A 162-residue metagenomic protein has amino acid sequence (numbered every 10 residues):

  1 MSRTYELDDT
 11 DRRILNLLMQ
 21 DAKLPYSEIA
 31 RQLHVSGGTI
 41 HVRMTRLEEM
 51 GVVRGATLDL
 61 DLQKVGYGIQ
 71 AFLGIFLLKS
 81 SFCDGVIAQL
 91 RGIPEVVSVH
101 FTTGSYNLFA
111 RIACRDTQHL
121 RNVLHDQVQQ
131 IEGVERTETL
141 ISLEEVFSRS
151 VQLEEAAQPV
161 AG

Functional and structural regions predicted by a protein language model:
M1-G162: A compositional/biophysical signature of low hydrophobicity enriched in polar/charged and small residues
